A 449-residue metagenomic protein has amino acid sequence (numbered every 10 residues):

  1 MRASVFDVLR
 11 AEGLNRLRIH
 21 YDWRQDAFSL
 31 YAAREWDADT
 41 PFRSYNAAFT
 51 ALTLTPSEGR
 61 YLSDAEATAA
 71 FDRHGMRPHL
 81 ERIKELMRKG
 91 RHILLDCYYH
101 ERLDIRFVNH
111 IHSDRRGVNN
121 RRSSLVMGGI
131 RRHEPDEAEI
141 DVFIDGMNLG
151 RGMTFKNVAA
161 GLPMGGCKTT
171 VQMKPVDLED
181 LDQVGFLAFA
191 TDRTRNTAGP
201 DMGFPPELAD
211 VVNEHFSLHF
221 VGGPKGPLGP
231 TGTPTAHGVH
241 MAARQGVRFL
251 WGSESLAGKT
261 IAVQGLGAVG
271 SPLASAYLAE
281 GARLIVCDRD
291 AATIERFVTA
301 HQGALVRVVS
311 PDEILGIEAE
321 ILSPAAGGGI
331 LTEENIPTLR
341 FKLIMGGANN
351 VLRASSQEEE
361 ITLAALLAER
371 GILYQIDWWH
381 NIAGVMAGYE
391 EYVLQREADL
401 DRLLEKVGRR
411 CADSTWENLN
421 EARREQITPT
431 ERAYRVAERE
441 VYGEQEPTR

Functional and structural regions predicted by a protein language model:
M1-P227: N-terminal ligand-binding/catalytic initiation module
R2-D64, K342-R449: Adenosine-phosphate binding glycine-rich loop
G146-L149, V239-V247, V385-E390, V441: Buried hydrophobic packing segments
N157-M164, N196-M202, W251-T260, A422-Y434: Flexible, glycine/charged-enriched surface loops at secondary-structure junctions
N196-D201, F220-G222, V286-D288, S323-P324 (+3 more regions): General beta-strand structural signal in soluble alpha/beta enzymes
P230-E320: Glycine-rich phosphate/diphosphate-binding loop of Rossmann-like nucleotide-binding domains
A291-Q375: Rossmann-like adenosine-cofactor binding region
